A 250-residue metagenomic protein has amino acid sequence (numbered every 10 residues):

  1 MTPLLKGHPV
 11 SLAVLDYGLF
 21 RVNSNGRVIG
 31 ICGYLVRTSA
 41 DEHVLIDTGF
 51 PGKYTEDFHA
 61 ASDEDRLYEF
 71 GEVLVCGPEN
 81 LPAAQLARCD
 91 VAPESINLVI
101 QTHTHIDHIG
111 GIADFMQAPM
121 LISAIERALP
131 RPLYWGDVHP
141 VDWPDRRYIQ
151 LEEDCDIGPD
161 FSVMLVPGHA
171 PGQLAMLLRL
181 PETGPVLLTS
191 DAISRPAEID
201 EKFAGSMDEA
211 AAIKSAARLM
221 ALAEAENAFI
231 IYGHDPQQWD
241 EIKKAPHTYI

Functional and structural regions predicted by a protein language model:
M1-V73, R218, A225, Q237 (+1 more regions): Zn-dependent metallo-beta-lactamase
T2-L4, L74-N97, D114, P119-L165 (+1 more regions): Metallo-beta-lactamase
S11-Y17, L45-D47, F161-P167, L187-S190: Active-site-proximal beta-strand elements of phosphoester/diester hydrolases
G26-I29, P167-P171: A short catalytic or substrate-binding loop motif that flags glycine-/basic-rich loops and adjacent residues that bind
E42, A118, P185-V186: The start of beta-strands in P-loop NTPase/AAA+ ATPase cores
P51, S62, D154-D156, S162-L165 (+1 more regions): Metallo-beta-lactamase
I96-D107: Metallo-beta-lactamase
G110-M116, E241-K244: Metal-dependent catalytic neighborhoods of phosphoester/phosphodiester hydrolases
